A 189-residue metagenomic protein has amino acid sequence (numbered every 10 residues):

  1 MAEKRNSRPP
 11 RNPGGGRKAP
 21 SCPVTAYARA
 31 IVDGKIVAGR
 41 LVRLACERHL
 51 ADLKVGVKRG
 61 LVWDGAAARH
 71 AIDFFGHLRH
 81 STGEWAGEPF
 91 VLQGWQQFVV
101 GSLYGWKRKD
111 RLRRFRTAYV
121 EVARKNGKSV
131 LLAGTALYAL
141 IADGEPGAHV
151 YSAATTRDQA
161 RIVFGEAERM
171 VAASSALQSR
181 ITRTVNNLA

Functional and structural regions predicted by a protein language model:
A2-A189: Phosphate/NTP-binding elements of NTP-utilizing enzymes
